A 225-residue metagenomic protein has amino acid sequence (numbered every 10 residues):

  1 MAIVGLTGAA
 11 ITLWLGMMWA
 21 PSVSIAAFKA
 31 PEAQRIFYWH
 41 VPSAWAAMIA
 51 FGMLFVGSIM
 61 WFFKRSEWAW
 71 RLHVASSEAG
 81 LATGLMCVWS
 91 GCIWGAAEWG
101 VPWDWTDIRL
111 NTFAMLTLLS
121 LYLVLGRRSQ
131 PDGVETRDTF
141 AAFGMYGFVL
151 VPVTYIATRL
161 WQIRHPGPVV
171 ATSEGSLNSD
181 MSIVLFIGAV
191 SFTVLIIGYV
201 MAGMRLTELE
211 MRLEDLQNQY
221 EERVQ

Functional and structural regions predicted by a protein language model:
M1-Q225: Polytopic transmembrane helical bundles with strong interfacial aromatic enrichment
